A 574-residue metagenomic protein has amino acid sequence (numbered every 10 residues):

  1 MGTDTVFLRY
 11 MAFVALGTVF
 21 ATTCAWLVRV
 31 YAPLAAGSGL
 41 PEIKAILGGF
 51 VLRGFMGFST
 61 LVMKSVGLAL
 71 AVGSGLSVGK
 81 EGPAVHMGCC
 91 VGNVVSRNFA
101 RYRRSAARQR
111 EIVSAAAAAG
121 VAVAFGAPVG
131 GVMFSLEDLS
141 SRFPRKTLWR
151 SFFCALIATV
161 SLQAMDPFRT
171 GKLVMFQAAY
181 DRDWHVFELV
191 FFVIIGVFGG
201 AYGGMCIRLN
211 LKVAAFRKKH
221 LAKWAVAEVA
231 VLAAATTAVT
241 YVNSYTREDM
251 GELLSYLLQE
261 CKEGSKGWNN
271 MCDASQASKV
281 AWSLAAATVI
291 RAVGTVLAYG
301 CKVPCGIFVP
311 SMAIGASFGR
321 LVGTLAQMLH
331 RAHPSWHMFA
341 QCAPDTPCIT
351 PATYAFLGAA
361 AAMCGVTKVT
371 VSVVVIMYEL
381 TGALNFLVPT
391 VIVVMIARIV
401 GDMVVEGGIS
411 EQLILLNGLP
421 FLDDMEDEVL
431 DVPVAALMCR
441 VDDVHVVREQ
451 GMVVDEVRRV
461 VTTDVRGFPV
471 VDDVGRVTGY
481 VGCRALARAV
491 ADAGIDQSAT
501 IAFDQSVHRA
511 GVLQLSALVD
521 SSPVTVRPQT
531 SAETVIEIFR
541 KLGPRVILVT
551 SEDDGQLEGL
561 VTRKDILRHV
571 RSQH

Functional and structural regions predicted by a protein language model:
M1-G494, I501-S506, G511-V519, I547 (+1 more regions): Alpha-helical transmembrane segments and immediately membrane-proximal extracytoplasmic
A313, S317, M452, S531-T534 (+1 more regions): Residue-level recognition of oxygen-bearing side chains
R448-G451, S522, V526-T530: PDZ domains - specifically the beta-sandwich core and the conserved carboxylate-binding loop
V474, D553-D554: Residue-level recognition of short loop/turn positions
T478-L486, E558-L567: Short hydrophobic beta-strand motif reused across regulatory alpha/beta modules
L518-S521, T530-P544: Structured, soluble regulatory/oligomerization domains located on the cytosolic or IMS-facing side of membrane proteins
R527, D553, R568-Q573: Intrinsically disordered, Ser/Thr/Pro/Gly-rich linkers and terminal tails that flank and connect PDZ domains
T550: B-type heme-binding environments
